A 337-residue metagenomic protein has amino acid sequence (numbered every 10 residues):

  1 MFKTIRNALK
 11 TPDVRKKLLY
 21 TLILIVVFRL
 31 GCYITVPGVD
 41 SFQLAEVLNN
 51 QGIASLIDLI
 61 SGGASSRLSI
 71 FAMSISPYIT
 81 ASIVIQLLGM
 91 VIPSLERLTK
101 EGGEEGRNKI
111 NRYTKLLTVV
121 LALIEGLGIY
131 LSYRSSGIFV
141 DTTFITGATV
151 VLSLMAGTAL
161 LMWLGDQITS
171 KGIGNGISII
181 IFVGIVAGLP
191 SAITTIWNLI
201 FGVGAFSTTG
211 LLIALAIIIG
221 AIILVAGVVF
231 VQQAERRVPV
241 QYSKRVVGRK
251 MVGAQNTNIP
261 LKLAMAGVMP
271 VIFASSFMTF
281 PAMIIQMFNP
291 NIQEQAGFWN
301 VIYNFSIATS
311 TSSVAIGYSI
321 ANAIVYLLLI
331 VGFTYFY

Functional and structural regions predicted by a protein language model:
M1-Y337: N-terminal cationic and glycine-rich segments that engage phosphates or anionic surfaces
